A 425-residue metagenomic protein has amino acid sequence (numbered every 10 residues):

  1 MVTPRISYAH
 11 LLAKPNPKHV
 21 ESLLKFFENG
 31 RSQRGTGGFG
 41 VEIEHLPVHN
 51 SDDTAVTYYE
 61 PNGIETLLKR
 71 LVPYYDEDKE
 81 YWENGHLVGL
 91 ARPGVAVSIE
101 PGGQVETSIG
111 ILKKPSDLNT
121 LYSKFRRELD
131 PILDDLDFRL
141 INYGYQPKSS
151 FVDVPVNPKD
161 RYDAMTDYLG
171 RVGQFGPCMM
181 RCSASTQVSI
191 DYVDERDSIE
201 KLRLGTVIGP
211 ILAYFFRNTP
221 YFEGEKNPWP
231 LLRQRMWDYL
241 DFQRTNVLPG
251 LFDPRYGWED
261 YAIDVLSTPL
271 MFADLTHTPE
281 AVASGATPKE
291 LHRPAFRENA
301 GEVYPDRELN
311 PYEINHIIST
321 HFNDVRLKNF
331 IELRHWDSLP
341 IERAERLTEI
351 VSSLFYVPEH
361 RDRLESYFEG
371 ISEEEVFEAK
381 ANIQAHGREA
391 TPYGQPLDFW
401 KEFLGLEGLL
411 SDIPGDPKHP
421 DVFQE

Functional and structural regions predicted by a protein language model:
V2-Q174, C182, R343, L347-S352 (+3 more regions): Terminal catalytic/cofactor-binding subdomain
L46, Q187-S189, E332-R334: Structured core elements
A55-V56, P115-D117, S198-E200, A213 (+2 more regions): Short helix/loop capping segments that flank catalytic or ligand/cofactor-binding pockets
K114, V193, L339: Glycine-/small-residue-rich active-site loops that bind phosphorylated ligands and cofactors
D134-D135, R139-R326: Loop-rich catalytic cores of soluble enzymes, especially ATP-dependent carboxylate-amine ligases and other
A286-F377: Long, well-ordered mid-to-C-terminal structural blocks that present hydrophobic/aromatic surfaces
